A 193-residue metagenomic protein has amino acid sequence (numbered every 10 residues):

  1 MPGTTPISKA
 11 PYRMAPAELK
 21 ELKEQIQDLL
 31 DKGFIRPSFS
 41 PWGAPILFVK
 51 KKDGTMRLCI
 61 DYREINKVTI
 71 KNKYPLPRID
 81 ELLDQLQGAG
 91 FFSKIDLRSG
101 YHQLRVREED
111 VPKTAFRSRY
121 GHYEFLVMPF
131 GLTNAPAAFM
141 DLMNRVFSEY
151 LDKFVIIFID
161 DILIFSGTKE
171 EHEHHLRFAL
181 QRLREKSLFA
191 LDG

Functional and structural regions predicted by a protein language model:
M1-G193: Retroelement reverse transcriptase polymerase core
